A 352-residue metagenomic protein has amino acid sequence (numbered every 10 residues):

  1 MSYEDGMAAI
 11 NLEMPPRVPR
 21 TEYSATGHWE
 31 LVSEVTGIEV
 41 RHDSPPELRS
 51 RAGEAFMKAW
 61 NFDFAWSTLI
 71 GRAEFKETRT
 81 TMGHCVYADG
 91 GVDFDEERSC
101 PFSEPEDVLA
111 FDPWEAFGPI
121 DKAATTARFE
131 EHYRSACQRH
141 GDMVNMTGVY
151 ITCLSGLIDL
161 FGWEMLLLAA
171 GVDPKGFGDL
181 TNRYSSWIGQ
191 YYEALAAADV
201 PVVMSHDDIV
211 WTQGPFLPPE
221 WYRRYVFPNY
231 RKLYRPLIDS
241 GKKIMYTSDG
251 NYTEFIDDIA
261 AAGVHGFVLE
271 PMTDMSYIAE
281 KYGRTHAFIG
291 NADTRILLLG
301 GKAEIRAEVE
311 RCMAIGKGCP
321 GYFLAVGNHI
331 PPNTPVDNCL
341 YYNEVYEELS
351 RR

Functional and structural regions predicted by a protein language model:
M1-D43, A52, Y87, V92-E96 (+1 more regions): Active-site loop segments of alpha/beta catalytic cores
T21-W29, M57, F64-E74, E270-P271: Ligand-binding clamshell of periplasmic/extracellular solute-binding protein-like
P46: Acidic, contiguous internal or C-terminal segments within carbohydrate-active enzymes that form a structured patch used
R49-L69, A194-A198: Catalytic domains of carbohydrate-active enzymes, especially glycoside hydrolases
F56, T78-C85: An N-terminal assembly and electron-transfer interface module characteristic of large anaerobic redox and radical
S67-R79, I151-L154: Short, glycine/charge-rich beta-strand/loop segments that flank catalytic centers and engage negatively charged groups
